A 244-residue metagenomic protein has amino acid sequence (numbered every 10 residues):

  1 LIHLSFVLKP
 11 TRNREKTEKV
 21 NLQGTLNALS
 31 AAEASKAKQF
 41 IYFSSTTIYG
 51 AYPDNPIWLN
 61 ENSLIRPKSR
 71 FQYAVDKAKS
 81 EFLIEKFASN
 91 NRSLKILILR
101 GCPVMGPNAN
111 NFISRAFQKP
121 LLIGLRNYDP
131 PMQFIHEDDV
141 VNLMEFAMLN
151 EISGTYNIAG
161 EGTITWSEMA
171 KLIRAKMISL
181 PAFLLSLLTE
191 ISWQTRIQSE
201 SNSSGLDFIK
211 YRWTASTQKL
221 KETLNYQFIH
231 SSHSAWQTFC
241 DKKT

Functional and structural regions predicted by a protein language model:
L1-Q23, A51: NAD(P)H-binding glycine-rich loop region in Rossmannoid oxidoreductase-like domains and their noncatalytic homologs
I2, I41, L97-L99: Hydrophobic structural elements of the Rossmann-like NAD(P)H-binding subdomain that define the short-chain
K16-N27, S35, V75-D76, I135: Glycine-rich NAD(P)-binding loop of the Rossmann-fold in SDR/ketoreductase-type enzymes
K19, P53-I98, P103: Catalytic helix-loop patch of NAD(P)-dependent Rossmann-fold dehydrogenases
L26-Q72: Conserved Rossmann-fold NAD(P)-dependent oxidoreductase catalytic core, especially the SDR/UDP-sugar
F87-Q133, E137: NAD(P)-dependent short-chain dehydrogenase/reductase
V141-S201, T217, W236: Mid/C-terminal beta-alpha module of Rossmann-like enzyme folds, strongest in SDR-family dehydrogenases/epimerases
K219-E222, I229-T244: Amphipathic terminal alpha-helices
